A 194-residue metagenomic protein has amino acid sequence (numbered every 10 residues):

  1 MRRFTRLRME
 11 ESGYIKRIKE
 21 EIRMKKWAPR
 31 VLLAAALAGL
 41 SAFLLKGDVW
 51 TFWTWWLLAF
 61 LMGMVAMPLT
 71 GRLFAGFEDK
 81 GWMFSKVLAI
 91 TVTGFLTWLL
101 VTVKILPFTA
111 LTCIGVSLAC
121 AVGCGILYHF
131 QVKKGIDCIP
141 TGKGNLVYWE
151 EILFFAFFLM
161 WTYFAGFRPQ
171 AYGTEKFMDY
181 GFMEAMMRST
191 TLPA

Functional and structural regions predicted by a protein language model:
M1-R2, A194: Accessible peptide chain termini
R2-N145: Membrane-embedded, hydrophobic transmembrane alpha-helices
L37-A42, M67-T70, E151-A156, M183-R188: Short hydrophobic/aromatic-rich motifs at helix boundaries and adjacent loops
V49, W53, L57, G142-W149 (+1 more regions): Active-site lumenal/periplasmic loops and adjacent helix-entry segments of GT-C-fold, multi-pass membrane
L61, T91, E151, T174-E175: Generic detector of ordered secondary-structure context
S85-W98, S117-C124, E150-G166, A185-T190: Membrane-embedded helix bundles of polyisoprenyl
